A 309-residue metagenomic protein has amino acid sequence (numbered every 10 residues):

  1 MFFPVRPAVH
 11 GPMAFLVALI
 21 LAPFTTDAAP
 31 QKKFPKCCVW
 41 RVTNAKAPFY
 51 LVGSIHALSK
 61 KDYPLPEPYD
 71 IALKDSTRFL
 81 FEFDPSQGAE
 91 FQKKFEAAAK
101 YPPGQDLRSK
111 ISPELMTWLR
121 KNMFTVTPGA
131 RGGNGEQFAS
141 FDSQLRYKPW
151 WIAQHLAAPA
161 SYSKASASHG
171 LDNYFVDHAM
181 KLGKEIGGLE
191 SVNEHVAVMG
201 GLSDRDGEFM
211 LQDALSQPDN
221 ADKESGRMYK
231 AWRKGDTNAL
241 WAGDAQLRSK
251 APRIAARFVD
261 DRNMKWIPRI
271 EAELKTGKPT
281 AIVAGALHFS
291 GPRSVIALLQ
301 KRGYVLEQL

Functional and structural regions predicted by a protein language model:
F2-A14: Bacterial N-terminal signal peptides that target proteins for export
G11-P23: Bacterial N-terminal signal peptides
A22-K32: Bacterial Sec-dependent signal peptides at the C-terminal "C-region" and cleavage site
A29-P30, C38-F258: Structured, acidic catalytic/metal-binding patches in enzyme active sites
K33, T43, L274-T276: Extracellular/periplasmic catalytic domains that process cell-envelope and extracellular macromolecules
F34, K61, D261-K265: Short secondary-structure boundary/capping elements
S249-L309: A cross-kingdom marker for long, charged
